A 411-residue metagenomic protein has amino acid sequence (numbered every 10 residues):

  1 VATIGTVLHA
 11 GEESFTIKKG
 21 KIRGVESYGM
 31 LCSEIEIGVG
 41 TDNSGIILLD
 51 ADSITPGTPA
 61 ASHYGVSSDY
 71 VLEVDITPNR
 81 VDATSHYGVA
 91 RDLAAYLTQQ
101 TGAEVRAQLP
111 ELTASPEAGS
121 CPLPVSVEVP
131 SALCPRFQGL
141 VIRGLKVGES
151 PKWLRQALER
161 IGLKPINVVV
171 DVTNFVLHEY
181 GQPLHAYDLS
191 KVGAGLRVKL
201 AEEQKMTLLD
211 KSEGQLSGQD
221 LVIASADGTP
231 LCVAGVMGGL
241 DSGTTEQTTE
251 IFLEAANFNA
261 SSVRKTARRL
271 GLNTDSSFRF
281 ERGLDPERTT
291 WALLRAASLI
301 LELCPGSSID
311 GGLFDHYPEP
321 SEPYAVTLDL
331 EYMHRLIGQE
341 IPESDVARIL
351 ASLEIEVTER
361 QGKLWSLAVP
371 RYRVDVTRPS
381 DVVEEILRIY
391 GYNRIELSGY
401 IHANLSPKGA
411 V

Functional and structural regions predicted by a protein language model:
V1-V411: RNA/tRNA-interacting regions in translation and RNA-turnover enzymes
